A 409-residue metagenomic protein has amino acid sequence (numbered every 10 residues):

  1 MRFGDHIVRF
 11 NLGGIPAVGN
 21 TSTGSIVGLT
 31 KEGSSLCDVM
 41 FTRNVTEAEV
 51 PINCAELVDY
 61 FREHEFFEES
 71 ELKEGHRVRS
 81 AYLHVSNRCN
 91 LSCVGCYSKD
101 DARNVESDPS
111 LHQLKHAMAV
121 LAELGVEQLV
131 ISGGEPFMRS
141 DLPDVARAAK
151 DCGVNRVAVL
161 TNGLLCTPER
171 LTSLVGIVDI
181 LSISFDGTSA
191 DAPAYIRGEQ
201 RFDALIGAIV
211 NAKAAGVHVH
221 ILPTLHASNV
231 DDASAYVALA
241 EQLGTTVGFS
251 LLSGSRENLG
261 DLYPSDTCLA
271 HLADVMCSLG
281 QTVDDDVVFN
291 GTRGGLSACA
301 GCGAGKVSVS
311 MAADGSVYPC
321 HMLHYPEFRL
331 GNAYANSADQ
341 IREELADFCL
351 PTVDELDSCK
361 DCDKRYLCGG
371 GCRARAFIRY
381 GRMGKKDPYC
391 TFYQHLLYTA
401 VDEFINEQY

Functional and structural regions predicted by a protein language model:
M1-V39: Acidic, low-complexity/disordered tracts enriched in E/D and polar residues
H6-L12, I177, S184-D186, D191-V317 (+1 more regions): Radical SAM enzyme [4Fe-4S]-AdoMet core and its adjacent flexible, acidic and glycine-rich loops/tails across
L36, T42-P51: Short acidic, hydrophobic short linear motifs in intrinsically disordered regions
V50-T172, I177: Conserved alpha-helical substructure of the radical SAM core
R88, S92, K99, G305 (+5 more regions): Cys/His-rich metal-chelating microdomains
A117-G134, D347-F348, K385-Y409: Short Fe-S-cluster ligation motifs
S265-L296, H321-G369, I405-Y409: C-terminal accessory region of radical SAM enzymes
V353-T399: Cysteine-cluster motifs in flexible loop/terminal segments that predominantly coordinate metals
